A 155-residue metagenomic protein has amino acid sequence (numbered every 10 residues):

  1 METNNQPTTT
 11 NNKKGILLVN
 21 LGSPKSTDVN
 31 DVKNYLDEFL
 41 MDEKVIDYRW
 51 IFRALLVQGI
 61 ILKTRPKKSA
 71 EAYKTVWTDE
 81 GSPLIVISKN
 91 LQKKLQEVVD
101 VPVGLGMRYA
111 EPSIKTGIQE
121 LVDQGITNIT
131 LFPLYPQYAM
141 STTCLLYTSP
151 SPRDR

Functional and structural regions predicted by a protein language model:
M1-N12: Short, basic, low-complexity termini and linkers enriched in Ser/Thr/Gly/Pro that act as targeting/leader peptides
N11-N12, V99, E120-Q124: …; additionally, a secondary subgroup of soluble metalloenzymes is captured
K13-L105: N-terminal glycine-rich anion-binding loop in soluble enzyme alpha/beta folds
L21, M107-R108, P133-P136: Short, well-ordered beta-to-alpha junction loops that form the rim of enzyme active sites and present histidine/acidic
D31-N34, Q119-E120, L145-L146: Short, glycine/charged-enriched secondary-structure capping and boundary segments
V103-L121: Active-site periphery "cap/insert" segments of enzyme catalytic domains
I114-G117, I126-L145: Cofactor-cradling patches in redox/metallo enzymes
Y147-R155: Single conserved hydrophobic/aromatic residue that forms the stacking wall/gate of nucleotide- or nucleobase-binding
